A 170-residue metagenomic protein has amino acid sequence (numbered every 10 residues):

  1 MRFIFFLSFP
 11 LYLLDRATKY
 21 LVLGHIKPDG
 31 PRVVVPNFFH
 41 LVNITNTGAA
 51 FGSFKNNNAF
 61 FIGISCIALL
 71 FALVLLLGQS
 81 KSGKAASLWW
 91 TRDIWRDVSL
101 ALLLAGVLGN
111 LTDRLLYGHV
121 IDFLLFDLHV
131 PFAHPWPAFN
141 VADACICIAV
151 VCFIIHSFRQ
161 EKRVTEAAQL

Functional and structural regions predicted by a protein language model:
M1-L170: Alpha-helical transmembrane bundles and membrane-interface segments of multipass inner-membrane proteins
